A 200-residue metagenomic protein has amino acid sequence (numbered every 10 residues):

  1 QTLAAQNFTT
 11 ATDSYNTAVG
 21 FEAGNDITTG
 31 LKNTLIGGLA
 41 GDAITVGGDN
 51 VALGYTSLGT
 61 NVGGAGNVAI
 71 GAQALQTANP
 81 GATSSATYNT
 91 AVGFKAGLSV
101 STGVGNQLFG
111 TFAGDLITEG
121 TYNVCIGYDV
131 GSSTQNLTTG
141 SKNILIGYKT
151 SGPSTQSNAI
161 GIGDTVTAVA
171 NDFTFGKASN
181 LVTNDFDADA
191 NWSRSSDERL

Functional and structural regions predicted by a protein language model:
Q1-E198: Glycine- and small/polar-enriched repetitive beta-structure motifs of secreted/surface proteins
